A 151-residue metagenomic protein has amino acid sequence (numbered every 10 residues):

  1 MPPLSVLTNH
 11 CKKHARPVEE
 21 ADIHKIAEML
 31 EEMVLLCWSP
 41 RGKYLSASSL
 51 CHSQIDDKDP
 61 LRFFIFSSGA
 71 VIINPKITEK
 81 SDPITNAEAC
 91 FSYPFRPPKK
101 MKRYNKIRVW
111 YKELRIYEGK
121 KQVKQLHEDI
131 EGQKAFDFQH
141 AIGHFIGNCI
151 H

Functional and structural regions predicted by a protein language model:
M1-H151: Positively charged
